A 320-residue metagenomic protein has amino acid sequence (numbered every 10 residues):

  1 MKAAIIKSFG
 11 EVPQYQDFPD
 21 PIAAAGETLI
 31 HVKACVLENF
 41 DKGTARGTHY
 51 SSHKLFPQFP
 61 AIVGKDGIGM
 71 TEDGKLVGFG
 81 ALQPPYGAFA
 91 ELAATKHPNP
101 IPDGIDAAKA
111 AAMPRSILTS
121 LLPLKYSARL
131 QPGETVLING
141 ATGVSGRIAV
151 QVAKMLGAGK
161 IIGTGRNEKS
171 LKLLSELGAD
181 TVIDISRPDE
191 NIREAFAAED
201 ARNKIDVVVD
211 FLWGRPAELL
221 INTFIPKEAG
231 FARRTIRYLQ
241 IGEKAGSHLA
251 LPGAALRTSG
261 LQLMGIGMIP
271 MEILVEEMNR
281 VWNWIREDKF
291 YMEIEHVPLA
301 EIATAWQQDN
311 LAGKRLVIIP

Functional and structural regions predicted by a protein language model:
P19-L37, T48-G87: Glycine-rich beta-strand-centered segment in the early N-terminal region that forms part of a ligand/cofactor-binding
F56, V63-D66, L76-G140: NAD(P)H dinucleotide-binding glycine-rich loop of Rossmann-like/cofactor-binding domains, especially the beta1-alpha1
A88, G165-L173, S247-G253: Short, glycine/polar-rich helix-capping loops at beta-to-alpha or helix-loop-helix junctions that flank or form
A90, G133, A179, K204-I205 (+1 more regions): Local beta-strand N-terminus motif with an aromatic residue
M113-P188: Mid-domain Rossmann-like dinucleotide-binding core that forms the NAD(H)/NADP(H) cofactor-binding site
K154-K227, L274: Adenosine-nucleotide cofactor-binding segment
E228, M271-P320: C-terminal hydrophobic helical "lid"/dimerization subdomain of Rossmann-like NAD(P)H-dependent oxidoreductases
G230-E243, A250-Y291: Rossmann-fold dehydrogenase core element
